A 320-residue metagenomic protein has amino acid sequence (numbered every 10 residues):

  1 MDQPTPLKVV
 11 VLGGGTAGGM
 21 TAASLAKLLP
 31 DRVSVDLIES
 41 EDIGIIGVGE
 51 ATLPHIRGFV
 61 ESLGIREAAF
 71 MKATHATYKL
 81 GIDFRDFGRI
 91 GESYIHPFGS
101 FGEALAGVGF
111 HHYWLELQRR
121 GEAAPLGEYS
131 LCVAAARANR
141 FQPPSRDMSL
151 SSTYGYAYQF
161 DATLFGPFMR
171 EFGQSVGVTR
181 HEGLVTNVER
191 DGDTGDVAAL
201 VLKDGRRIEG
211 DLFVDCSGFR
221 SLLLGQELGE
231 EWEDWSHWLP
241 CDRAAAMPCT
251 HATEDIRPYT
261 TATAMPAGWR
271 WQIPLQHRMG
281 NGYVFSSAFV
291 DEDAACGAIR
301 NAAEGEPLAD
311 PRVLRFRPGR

Functional and structural regions predicted by a protein language model:
P4-G15: Beta1/beta-strand and adjacent pyrophosphate-binding region of the FAD-binding site in flavoprotein oxidoreductases
A26-V48: Glycine-rich FAD pyrophosphate-binding loop
V48-A135: Dinucleotide-binding Rossmann-like beta1-alpha1 core, especially the glycine-rich loop that anchors the ADP
S152-F172, R180-G183, C216, L222 (+2 more regions): Short beta-strand to alpha-helix junction loop
A162, S221, L228-D255: Central beta-strand plus flanking loop segment that forms part of the substrate or channel wall within the catalytic
H181-A198: A conserved short coil-to-beta-strand element within the FAD-binding core of flavoproteins
K203-L212: Core beta-strand elements of the Rossmann-like FAD/NAD(P) dinucleotide-binding domain in flavoenzyme oxidoreductases
M265-G319: Conserved FAD/dinucleotide-binding core of flavoprotein oxidoreductases
